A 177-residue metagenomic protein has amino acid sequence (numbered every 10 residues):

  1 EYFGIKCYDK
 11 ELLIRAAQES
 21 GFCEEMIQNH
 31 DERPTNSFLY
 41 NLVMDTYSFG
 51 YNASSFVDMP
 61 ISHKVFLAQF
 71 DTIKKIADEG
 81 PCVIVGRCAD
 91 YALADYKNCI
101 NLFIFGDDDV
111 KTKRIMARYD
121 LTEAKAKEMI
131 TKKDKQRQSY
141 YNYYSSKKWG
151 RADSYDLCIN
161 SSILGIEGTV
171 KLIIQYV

Functional and structural regions predicted by a protein language model:
F3-Q18: Short beta-strand-centered segment that lines the nucleotide-binding/catalytic pocket of NTP-utilizing
C7, C99-N101, D156-C158: Conserved beta-strand scaffold positions in the cores of enzyme catalytic domains, especially in NTP/NDP-utilizing
I14-P81: ATP-dependent small-molecule kinase phosphotransfer cores that center on conserved nucleotide phosphate-binding segments
E32-V43, T122-E167: Small-molecule kinase domains that catalyze NTP-dependent phosphoryl transfer to phosphate-bearing small molecules
F70, I166-I174: Short, amphipathic alpha-helical "lid/cap" segments that border enzyme active or binding sites
I76-E79, C88-Y96: RNA pseudouridine synthases
A89-Y91, G106-K111, I163-G165: Conserved nucleotide-binding/hydrolysis micro-motifs of P-loop NTPases
D95-R118, E123-K133: Conserved phosphate-donor/acceptor-positioning beta-strand/loop module used by diverse small-molecule
